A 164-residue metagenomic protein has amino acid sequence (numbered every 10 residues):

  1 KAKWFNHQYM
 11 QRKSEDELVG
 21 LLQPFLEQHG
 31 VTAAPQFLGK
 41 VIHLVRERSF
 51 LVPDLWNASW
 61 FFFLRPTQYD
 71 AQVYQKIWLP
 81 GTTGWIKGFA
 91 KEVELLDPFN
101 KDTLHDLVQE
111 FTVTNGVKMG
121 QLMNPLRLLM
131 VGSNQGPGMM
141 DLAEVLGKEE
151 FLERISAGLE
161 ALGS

Functional and structural regions predicted by a protein language model:
K1, L26, A34, L126-R127: A broad, low-amplitude sensor of folded, mature protein cores
K1-Q8, E47-L51, V117, L128-S133: Core structural elements
K3, D16, G39, H43 (+2 more regions): Non-catalytic, well-ordered alpha-helical scaffold segments
K3-E27, L142-V145, E149-S164: Non-catalytic terminal extensions that flank enzyme cores
R12-N115: Small-residue-rich helix-loop
D102-G163: Charged substrate- and nucleic-acid-binding regions of tRNA-handling and nucleotidyl-transfer enzymes, centered on
